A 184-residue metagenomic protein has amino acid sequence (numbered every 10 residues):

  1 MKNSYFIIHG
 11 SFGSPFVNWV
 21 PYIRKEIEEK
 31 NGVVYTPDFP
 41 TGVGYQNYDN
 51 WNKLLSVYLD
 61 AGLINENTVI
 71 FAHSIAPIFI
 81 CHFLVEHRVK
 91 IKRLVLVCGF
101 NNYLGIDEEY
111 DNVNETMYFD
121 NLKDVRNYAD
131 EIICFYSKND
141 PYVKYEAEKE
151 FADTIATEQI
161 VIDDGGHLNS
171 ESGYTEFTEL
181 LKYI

Functional and structural regions predicted by a protein language model:
K2-I64: Active-site catalytic motif of lipid deacylating hydrolases and related acyltransferases
G10, F39-G42, V95-G105: Active-site nucleophile loop of the alpha/beta-hydrolase fold
G32-Y35, D153-N169: Catalytic histidine neighborhood in serine/cysteine hydrolases with alpha/beta-hydrolase-type architecture
Y45-Q46, G165-F177: Catalytic histidine-centered segment of alpha/beta-hydrolase-like enzymes
V69-F71, L94: Conserved alpha/beta-hydrolase fold motif
F71-C81: Gly/Ala-rich beta-loop-alpha elbow adjacent to hydrolase catalytic centers
Y128-A129, I133-Y136, D140: Short beta-strand/loop motif that positions the catalytic acidic residue of the alpha/beta-hydrolase fold
P141-A147: Conserved alpha/beta-hydrolase "acid-adjacent" motif
